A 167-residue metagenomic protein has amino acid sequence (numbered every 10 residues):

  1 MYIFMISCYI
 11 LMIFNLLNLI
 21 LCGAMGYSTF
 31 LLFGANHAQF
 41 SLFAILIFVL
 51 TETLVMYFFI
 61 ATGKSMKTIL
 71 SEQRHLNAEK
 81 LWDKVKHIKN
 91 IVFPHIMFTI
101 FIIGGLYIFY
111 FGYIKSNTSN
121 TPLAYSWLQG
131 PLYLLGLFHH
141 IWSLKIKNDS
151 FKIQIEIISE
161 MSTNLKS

Functional and structural regions predicted by a protein language model:
Y2-I10, K80-Y107: Loop-to-transmembrane boundary segments
Y2-M5, S116-T163: Alpha-helical transmembrane segments and their immediate juxtamembrane interface regions
Y2-Y27, T99, S159-S167: Alpha-helical transmembrane segments of integral membrane proteins, especially early/N-terminal helices
C8-N15, S41-A44, M97-G104, Q129-L132 (+1 more regions): Hydrophobic alpha-helical transmembrane segments of polytopic
L16-I20, A35-K64, L134-K145: Hydrophobic alpha-helical membrane-embedded segments
L17-M25, H95-N120: Alpha-helical transmembrane segments and their membrane-interface junctions in multi-pass membrane proteins
Y27-A38, I114-L123: Membrane-interfacial hairpin junctions
I69-H95, I158-S167: Short membrane-interface loop/juxtamembrane segments of multi-pass integral membrane proteins
